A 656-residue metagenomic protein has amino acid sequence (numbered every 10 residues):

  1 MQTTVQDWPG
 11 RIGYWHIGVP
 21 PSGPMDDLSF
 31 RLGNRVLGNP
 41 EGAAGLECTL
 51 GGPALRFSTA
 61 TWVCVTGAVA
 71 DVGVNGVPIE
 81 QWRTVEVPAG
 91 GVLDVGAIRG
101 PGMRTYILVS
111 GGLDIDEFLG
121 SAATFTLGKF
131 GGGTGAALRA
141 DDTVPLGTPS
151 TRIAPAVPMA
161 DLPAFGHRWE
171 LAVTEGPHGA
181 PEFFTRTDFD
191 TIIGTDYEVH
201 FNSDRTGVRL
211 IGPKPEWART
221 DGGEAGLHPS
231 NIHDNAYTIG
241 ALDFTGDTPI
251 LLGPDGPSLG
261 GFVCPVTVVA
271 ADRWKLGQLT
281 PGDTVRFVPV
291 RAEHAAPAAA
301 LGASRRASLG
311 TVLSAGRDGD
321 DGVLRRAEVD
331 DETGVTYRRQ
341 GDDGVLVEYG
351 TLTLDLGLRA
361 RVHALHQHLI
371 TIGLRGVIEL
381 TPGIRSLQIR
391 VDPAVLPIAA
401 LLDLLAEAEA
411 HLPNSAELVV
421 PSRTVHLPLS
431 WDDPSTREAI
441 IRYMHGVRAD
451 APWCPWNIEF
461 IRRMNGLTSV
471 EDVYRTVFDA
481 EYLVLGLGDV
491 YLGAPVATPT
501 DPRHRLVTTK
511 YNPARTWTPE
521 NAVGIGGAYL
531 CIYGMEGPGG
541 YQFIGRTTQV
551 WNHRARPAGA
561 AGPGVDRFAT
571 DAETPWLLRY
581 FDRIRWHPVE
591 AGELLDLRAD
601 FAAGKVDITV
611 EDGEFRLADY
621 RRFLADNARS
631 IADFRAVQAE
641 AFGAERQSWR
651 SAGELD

Functional and structural regions predicted by a protein language model:
M1-D656: Conserved "landmark" site that anchors the functional core of diverse proteins
